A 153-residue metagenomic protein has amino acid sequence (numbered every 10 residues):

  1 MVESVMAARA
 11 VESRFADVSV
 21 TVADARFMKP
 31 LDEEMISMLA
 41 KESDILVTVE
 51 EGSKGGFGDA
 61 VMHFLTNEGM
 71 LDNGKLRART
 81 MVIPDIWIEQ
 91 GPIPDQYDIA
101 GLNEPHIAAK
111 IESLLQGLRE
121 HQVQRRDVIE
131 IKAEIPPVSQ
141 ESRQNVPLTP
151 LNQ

Functional and structural regions predicted by a protein language model:
M1-Q153: Thiamine diphosphate
